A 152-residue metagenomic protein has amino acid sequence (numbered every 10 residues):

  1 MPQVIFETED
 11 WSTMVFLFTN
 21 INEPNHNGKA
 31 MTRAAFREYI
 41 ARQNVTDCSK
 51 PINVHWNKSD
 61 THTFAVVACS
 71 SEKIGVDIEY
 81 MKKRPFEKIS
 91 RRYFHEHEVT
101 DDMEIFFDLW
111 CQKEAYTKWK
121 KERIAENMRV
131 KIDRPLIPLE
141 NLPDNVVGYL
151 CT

Functional and structural regions predicted by a protein language model:
M1-T152: Core catalytic alpha/beta fold that binds nucleotide/phospho-ligands
